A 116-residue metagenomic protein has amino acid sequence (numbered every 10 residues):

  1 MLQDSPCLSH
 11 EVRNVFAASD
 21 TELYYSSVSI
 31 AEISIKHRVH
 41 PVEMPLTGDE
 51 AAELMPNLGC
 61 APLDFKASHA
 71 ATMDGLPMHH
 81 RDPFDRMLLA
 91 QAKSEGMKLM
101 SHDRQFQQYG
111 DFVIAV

Functional and structural regions predicted by a protein language model:
M1-Y25, P41-E53, E95, R104: Short, well-structured N-terminal submotif of metal-dependent ribonuclease cores
A51-M78: Acidic catalytic patch
F84: Acidic donor-binding loop at a coil-to-helix junction in glycosyltransferase catalytic cores that engages
M87-V116: Acidic, PIN/NYN-like endoribonuclease modules and their adjacent C-terminal/linker elements
